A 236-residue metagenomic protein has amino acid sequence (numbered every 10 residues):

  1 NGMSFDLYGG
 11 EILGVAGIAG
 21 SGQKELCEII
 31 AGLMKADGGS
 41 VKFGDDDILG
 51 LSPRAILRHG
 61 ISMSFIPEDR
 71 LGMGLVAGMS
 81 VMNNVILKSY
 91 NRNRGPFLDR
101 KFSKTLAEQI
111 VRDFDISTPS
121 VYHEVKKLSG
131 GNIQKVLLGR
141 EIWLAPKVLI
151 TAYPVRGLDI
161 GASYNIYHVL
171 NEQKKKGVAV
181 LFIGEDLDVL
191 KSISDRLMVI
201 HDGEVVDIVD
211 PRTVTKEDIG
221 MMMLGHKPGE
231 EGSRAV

Functional and structural regions predicted by a protein language model:
N1-V236: Glycine-rich phosphate-binding loops of nucleotide-dependent enzymes
